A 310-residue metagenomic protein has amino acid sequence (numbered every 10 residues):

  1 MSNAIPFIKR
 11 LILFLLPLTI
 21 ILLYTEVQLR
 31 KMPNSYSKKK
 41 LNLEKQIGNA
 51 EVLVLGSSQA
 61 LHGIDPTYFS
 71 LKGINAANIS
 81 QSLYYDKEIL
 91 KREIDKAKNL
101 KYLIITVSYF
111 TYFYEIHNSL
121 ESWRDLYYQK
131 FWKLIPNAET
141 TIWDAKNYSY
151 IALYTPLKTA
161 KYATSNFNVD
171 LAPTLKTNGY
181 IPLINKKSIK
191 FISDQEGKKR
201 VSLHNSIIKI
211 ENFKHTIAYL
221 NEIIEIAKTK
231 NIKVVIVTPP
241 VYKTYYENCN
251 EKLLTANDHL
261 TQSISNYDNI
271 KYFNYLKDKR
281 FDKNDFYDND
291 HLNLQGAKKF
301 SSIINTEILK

Functional and structural regions predicted by a protein language model:
S2-A4, N250-K310: Long, positively charged, glycine-interspersed low-complexity recognition regions
P6-Q28: Hydrophobic membrane-insertion alpha-helices, especially the h-region of bacterial N-terminal signal peptides
L29-N49: Alpha-helical transmembrane signal-anchor/signal-peptide segments
I47, I64-G73, I226, K230-I232: A short, Lys/Arg-enriched amphipathic alpha-helix followed by its capping loop at the start of a domain
E51-L53, Y102: Structural motif
Q59-Y148: Membrane-embedded segments
I116, L120-K230: Secreted/periplasmic serine-hydrolase-like ester/acetyl group-modifying domain
I224-C249: Active-site segments of SGNH/GDSL-like serine hydrolases that catalyze O-acetyl group transfer/hydrolysis on lipids
